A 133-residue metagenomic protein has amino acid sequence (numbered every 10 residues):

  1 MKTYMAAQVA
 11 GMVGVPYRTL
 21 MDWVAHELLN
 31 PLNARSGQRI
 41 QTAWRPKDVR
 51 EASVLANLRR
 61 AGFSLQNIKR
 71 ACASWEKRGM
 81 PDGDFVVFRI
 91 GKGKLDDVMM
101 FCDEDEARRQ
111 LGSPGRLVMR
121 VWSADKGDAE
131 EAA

Functional and structural regions predicted by a protein language model:
M1, A56-A133: Basic Lys/Arg-rich amphipathic helical interaction modules
M1-W23: Polyanion-binding surface elements
Y17-I40: Major-groove DNA-recognition helix of helix-turn-helix-type DNA-binding domains
L32-N57: Short helix-start
